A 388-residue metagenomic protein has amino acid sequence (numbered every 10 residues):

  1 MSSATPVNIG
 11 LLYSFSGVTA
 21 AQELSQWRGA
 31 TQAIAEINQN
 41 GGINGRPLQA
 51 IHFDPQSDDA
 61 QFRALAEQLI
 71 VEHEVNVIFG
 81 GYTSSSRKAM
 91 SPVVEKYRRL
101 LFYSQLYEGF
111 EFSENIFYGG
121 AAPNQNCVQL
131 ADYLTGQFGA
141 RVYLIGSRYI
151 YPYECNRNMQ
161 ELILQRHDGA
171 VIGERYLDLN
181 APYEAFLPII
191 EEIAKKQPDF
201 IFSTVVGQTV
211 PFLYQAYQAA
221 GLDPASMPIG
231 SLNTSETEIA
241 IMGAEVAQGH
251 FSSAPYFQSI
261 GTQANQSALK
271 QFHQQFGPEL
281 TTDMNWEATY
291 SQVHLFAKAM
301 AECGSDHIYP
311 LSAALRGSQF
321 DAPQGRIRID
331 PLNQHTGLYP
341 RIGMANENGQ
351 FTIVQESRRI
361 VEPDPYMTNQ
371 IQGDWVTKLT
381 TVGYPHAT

Functional and structural regions predicted by a protein language model:
S2, G29-A50, H167: Signal peptide-proximal N-terminal region of secreted/periplasmic/extracellular or secretory-lumen proteins
P6, G10-T31, F53-D59, T281-W286: Extracytoplasmic "Venus flytrap"
V7, P323-T388: Solvent-exposed, acidic/polar segments of extracytosolic/periplasmic ligand-binding ectodomains
S25-Q26, I43-G109: Beta-alpha junction/loop-to-helix N-cap segments that form part of ligand/metal-binding clefts
L69-Y82, F102-S104, Y143-G146, Q197-G207 (+3 more regions): Periplasmic-binding protein-like
N115-A219: Extracellular/periplasmic Venus flytrap/periplasmic-binding protein
Y217-Y290, A301, M367-T368, K378-P385: Extracellular/periplasmic periplasmic-binding protein-like sensory domains
T281, A301-A313: Short, charged, surface-exposed loops that flank catalytic or proteolytic processing sites
